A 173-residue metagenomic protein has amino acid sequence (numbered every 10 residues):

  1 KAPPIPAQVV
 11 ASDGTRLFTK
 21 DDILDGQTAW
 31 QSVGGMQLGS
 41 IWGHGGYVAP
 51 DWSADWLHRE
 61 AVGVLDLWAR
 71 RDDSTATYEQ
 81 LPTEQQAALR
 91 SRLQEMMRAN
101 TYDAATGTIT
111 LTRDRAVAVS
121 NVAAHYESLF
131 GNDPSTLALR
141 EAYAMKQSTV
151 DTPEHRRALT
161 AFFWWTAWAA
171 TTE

Functional and structural regions predicted by a protein language model:
P3-E173: Soluble extramembrane regions of membrane proteins in the secretory/endomembrane system
